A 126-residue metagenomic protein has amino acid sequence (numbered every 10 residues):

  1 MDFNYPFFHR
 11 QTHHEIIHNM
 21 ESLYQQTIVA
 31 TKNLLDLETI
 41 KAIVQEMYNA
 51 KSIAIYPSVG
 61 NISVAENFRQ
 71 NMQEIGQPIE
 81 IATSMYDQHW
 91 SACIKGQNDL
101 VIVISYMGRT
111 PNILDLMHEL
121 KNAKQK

Functional and structural regions predicted by a protein language model:
M1-E38: HTH-adjacent hinge/linker in prokaryotic transcriptional regulators
I17-N19, I43-V44, S91-A92: Short, flexible segments with low predicted structural confidence
Q26, T39-K41, S58, Y86-D87: Residue-level detector of functional hotspots within protein domains
T27, T31, I43-E46, F68 (+1 more regions): A ubiquitous structural signal for well-ordered alpha-helices
E38-A50: Glycine-rich phosphate/diphosphate-binding loops that line cofactor/substrate pockets in enzymes
Y48-K126: Glycine-rich phosphate-binding loops that contact phosphosugars or nucleotide phosphates
